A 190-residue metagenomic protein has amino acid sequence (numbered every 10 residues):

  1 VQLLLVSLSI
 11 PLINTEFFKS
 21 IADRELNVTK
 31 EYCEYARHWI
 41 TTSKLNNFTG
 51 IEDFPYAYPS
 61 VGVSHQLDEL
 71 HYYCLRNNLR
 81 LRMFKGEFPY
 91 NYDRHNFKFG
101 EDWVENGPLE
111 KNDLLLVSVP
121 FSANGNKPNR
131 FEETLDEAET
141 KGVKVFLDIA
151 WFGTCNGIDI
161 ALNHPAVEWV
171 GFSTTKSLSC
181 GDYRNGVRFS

Functional and structural regions predicted by a protein language model:
V1-E69: Conserved N-terminal alpha-helix of the aminotransferase class I/II PLP-enzyme fold
E25-S43, H71, K127-E137, C155-N163: Well-ordered, non-membrane alpha-helical segments in soluble/globular domains
F54-V61, H71-Y92, V104: Conserved PLP-anchoring active-site segment centered on the Schiff-base-forming lysine
P59-L67, F84-Y90, S122, W151-G153 (+1 more regions): Gly/Ser/Thr-rich loops at beta-strand to alpha-helix junctions that form or flank small-molecule/cofactor-binding
D68-Y73, Y90-H95, N126-P128, G153-I160 (+1 more regions): A short acidic (Asp/Glu
P89-T154: Active-site phosphate-binding strand-loop segment of PLP-dependent enzymes
I160-S190: Active-site PLP attachment segment
